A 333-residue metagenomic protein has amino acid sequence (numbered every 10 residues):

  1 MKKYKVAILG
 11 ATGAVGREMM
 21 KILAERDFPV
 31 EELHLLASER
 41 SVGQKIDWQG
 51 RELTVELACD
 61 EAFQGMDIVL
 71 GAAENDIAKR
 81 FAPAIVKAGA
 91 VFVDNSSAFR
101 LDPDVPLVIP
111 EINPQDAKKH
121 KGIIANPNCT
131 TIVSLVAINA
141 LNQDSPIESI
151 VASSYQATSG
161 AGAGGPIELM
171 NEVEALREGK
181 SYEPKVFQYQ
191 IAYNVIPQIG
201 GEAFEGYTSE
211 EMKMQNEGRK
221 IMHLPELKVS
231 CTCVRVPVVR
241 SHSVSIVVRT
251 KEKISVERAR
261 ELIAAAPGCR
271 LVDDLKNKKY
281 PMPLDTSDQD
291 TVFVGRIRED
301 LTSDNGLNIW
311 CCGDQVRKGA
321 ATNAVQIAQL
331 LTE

Functional and structural regions predicted by a protein language model:
M1-I191, L227-K228, K278, V292-F293 (+4 more regions): N-terminal Rossmann-like NAD(P) cofactor-binding subdomain of oxidoreductases, focused on the glycine-rich
V69, T158-E333: Charged docking surfaces used in two-component/phosphorelay signaling
